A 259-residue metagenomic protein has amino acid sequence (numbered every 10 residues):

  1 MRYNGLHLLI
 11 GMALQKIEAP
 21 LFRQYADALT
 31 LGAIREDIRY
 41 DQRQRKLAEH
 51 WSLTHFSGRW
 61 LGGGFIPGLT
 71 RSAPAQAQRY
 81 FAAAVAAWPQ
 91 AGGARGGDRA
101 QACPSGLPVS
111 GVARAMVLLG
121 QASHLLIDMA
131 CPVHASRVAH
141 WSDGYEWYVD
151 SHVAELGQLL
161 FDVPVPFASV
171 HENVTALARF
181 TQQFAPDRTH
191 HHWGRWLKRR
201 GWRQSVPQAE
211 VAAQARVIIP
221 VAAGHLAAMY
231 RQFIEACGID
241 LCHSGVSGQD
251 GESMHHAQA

Functional and structural regions predicted by a protein language model:
M1-S110, R114-V117, A135-A259: N-terminal, motif-rich segments that launch catalysis or mediate targeting to/interaction with membranes, typified by
Y40, I127-P132: Secretory-pathway/luminal and periplasmic proteins that interact with or process carbohydrate-rich
A115-S123, I127: Short alpha-helix carrying the canonical HExxH Zn2+-binding catalytic motif
